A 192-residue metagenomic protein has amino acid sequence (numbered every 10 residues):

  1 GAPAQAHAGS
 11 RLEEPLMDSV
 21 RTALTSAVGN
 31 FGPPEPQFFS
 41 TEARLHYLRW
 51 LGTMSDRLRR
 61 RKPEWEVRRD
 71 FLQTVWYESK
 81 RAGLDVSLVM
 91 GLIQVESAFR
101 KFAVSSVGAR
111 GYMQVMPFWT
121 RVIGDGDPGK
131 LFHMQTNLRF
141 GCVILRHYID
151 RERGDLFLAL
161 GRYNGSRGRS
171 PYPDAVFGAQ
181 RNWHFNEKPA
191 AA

Functional and structural regions predicted by a protein language model:
H7-A27: Short N-terminal segments immediately surrounding and downstream of signal-peptide cleavage
T25-A192: Catalytic glycan-binding domains that act on GlcNAc-containing polysaccharides
